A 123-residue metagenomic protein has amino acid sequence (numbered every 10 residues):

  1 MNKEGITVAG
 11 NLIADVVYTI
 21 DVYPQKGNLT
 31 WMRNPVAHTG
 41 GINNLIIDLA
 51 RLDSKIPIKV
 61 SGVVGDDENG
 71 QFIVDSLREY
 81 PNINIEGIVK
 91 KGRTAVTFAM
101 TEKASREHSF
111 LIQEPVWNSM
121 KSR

Functional and structural regions predicted by a protein language model:
M1-V63, E68-Q71: Glycine-rich phosphate/adenosyl-contacting loop at the front of the ribokinase-like
K26-R33, R51-R123: Conserved N-terminal subdomain of the carbohydrate kinase-like
